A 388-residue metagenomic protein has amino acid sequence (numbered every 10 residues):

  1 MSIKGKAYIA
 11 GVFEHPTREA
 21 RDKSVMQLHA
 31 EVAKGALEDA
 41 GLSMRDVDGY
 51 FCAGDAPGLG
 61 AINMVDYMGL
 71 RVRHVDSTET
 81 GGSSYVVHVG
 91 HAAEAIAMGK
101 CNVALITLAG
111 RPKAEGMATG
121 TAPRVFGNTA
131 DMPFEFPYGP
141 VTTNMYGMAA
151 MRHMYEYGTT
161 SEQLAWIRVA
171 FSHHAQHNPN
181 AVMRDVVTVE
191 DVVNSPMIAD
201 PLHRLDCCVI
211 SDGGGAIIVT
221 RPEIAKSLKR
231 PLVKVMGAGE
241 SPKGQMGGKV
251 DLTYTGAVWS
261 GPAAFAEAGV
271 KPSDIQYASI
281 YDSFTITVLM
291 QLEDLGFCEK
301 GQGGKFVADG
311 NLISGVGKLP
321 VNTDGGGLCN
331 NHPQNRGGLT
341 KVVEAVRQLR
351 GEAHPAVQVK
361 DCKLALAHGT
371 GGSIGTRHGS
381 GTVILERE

Functional and structural regions predicted by a protein language model:
M1-K23, M132, W166, M197-W259 (+7 more regions): Condensing-enzyme catalytic core mediating Claisen C-C bond formation in acyl metabolism
M1-S83, H91, A149, H153-T160 (+5 more regions): Conserved active-site "lid/cap" helical segment
S2-G5, A53-M145, M183-V209, E240-K243 (+2 more regions): Conserved catalytic cysteine-centered active-site region of acyl-thioester-dependent Claisen-condensing enzymes
I9, M44-A53, V75-D76, A104-A109 (+6 more regions): Beta-strand segments within the central parallel beta-sheet cores of soluble alpha/beta enzyme folds
A56-Y67, G247-D251, D282-F306, L312 (+3 more regions): Short glycine/threonine-rich loop-to-helix capping motif typified by GTGT followed within a few residues by an Asp-Pro
T80-G110, N144-H177, I217-E223, H332-A353: Active-site-proximal alpha-helical scaffold in enzymes
D131-Y138, T159-Q163, P179, Q302-F306: Molybdopterin (Moco) oxidoreductase catalytic core of the xanthine/aldehyde oxidoreductase family
Y254, V258, P262-T285, D294-F297 (+1 more regions): Extended C-terminal subregions enriched in glycine
